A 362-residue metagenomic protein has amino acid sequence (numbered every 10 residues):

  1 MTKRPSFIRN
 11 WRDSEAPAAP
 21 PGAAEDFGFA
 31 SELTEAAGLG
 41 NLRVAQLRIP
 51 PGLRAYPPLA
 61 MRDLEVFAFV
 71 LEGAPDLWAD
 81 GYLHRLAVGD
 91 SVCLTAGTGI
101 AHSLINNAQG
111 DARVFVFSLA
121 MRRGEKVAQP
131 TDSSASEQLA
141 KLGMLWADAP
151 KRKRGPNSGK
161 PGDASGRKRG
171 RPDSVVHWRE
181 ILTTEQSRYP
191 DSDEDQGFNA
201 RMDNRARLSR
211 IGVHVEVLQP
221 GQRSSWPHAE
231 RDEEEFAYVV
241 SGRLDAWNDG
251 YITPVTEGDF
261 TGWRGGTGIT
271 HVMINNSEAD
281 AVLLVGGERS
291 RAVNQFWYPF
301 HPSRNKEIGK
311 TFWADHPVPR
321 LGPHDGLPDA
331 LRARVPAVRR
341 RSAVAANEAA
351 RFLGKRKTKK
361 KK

Functional and structural regions predicted by a protein language model:
M1-N41, Q129-R210, Q295-E348, F352-L353: A short, N-terminal "cap"/entry segment at the start of jelly-roll beta-barrel domains of the cupin/DSBH fold
G22, D26-G28, T34, G38 (+15 more regions): Polar/charged low-complexity regions in secreted precursors and cytosolic/nuclear IDRs
D26-E32, A45-R62, G99, D195-N199 (+2 more regions): Conserved short histidine dyad/triad with adjacent acidic residue
G40, D80, S209, W247-D249: Short strand-coil-strand connectors
Q46-P50, A60-A79, S118-L119, V215-P220 (+2 more regions): Short, conserved beta-strand element in jelly-roll/cupin
G81-G97, G250-T267: Short acidic-glycine-tyrosine-enriched beta hairpin
A96-G124, G265-V293: Ligand-binding loop in jelly-roll beta-barrel domains
K355-K362: Intrinsically disordered, low-complexity polybasic segments
